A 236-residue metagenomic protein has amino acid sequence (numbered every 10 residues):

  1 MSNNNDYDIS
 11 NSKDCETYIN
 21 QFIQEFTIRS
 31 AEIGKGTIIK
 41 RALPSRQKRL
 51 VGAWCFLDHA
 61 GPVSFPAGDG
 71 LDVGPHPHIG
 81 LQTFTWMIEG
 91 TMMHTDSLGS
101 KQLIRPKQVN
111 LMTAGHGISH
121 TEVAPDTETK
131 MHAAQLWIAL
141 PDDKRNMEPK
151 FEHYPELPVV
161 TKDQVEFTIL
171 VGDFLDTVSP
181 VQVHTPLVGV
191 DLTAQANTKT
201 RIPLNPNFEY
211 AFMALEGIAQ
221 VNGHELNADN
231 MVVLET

Functional and structural regions predicted by a protein language model:
S2-A42: Hydrophobic alpha-helical membrane-insertion signals
A31-I88, L157-R201: A short glycine-rich, His/Asp/Glu-containing loop-to-beta-strand
P62-E128: Extended, compositionally biased flexible segments
P77-M92, W137-P141, G189-Q195, N207-Q220: Short, conserved beta-strand element in jelly-roll/cupin
T95-T113, P158, A194, K199 (+3 more regions): Short acidic-glycine-tyrosine-enriched beta hairpin
Q102, Q108, I118-H120, H132-A134 (+4 more regions): Generic beta-strand structural signal
G115-K144, E225-A228, E235-T236: Ligand-binding loop in jelly-roll beta-barrel domains
L140-V165: Long amphipathic alpha-helical segments that form oligomerization/scaffold cores
